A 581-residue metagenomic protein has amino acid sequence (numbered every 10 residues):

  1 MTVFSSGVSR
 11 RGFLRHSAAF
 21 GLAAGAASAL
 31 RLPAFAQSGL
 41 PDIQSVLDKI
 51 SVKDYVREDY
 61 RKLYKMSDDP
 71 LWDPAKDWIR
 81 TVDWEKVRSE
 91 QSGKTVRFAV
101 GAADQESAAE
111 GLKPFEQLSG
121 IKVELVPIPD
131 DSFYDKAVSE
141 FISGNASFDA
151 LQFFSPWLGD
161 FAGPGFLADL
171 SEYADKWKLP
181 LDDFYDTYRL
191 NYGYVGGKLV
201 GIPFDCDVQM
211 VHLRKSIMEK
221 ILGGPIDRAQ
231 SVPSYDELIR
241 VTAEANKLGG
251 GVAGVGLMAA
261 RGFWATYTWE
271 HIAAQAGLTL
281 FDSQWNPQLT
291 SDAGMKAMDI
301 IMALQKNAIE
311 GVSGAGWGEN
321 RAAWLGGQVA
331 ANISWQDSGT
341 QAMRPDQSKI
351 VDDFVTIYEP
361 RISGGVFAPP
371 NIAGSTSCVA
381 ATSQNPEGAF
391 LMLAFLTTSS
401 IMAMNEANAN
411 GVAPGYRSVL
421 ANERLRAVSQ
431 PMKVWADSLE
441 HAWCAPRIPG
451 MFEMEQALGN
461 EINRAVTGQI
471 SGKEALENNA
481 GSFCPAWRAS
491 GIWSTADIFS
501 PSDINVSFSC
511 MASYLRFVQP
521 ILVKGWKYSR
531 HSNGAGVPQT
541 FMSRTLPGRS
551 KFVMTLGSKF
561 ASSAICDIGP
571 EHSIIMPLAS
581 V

Functional and structural regions predicted by a protein language model:
M1-G12, A19-A27, L32-F35: N-terminal secretory signal peptides
G39-Q91, K122, S438-P501: Conserved C-terminal helix/tail region of periplasmic/extracytoplasmic solute-binding proteins
V46-E90, S155-M210, I239, D353-E359 (+1 more regions): Hinge/lid segment of periplasmic solute-binding proteins
K53-W72, Q336-I350, I362-N460: C-terminal lobe and pocket-closing loops of periplasmic/extracytoplasmic Venus-flytrap solute-binding proteins
E110-G111, Y267-H271, Q275-A276, M295-N385: Extracytoplasmic/periplasmic substrate-binding proteins
K113-Y185, K220-I226, A323, A330-A331 (+1 more regions): Extracytoplasmic "Venus flytrap"/periplasmic binding protein-like
Q117, E124-P127, A174-D175, D182 (+7 more regions): Helix-loop-helix "hinge/cap" segment bordering the ligand-binding cleft or interdomain interface
S139, A146-D149, W177-M218, R361 (+2 more regions): A structural signal for short loop-to-beta-strand junctions that line the ligand-binding cleft of periplasmic/secreted
